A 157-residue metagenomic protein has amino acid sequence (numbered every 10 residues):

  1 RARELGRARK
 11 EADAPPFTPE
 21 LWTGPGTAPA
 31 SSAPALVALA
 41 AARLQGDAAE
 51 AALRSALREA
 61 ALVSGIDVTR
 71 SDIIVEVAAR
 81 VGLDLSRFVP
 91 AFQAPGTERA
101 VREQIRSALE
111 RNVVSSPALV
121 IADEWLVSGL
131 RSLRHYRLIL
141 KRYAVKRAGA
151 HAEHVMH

Functional and structural regions predicted by a protein language model:
R1-L62, H151: Structural alpha/beta surface segment adjacent to cysteine/selenocysteine redox centers across thiol/disulfide enzymes
A56-H157: C-terminal cap of thioredoxin/glutaredoxin-like
